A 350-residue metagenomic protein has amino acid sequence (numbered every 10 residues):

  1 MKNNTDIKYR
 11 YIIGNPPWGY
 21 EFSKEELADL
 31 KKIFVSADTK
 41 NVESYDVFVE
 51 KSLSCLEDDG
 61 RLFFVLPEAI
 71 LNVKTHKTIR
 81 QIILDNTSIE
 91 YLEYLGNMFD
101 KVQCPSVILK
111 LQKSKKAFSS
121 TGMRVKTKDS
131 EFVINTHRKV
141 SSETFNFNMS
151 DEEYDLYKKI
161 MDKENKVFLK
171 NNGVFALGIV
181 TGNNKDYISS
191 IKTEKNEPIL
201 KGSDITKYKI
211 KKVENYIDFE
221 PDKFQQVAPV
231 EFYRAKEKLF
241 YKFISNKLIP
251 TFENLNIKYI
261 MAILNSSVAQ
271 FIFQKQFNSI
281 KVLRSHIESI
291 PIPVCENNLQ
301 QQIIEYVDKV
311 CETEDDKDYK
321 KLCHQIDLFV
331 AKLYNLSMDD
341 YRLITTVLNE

Functional and structural regions predicted by a protein language model:
M1-Y187, I257, S279-I287: Signature of N6-adenine DNA methyltransferases within the class I
K8, I13, R138-N184, S203 (+1 more regions): Non-catalytic DNA-recognition/assembly elements of restriction-modification systems
Y20, K113-K115, F252, V294-E296 (+1 more regions): Non-catalytic surface loops within mature trypsin-like serine protease
Y45, N256, L322, I326: Hydrophobic (often cysteine-bearing) scaffold residues that line and stabilize catalytic clefts of nucleotide/cofactor
D46, L53-L56, E153-Q300: Polybasic, glycine- and aromatic-enriched phosphate-binding surface used to engage nucleic acids
A69-N72, K207, K247-L248, C311: Short acidic, S/G/P-rich loop/turn micro-motifs used as interaction or catalytic elements
Y94, F271, K275, D340-Y341: Short, flexible/disordered secondary-structure transition segments
